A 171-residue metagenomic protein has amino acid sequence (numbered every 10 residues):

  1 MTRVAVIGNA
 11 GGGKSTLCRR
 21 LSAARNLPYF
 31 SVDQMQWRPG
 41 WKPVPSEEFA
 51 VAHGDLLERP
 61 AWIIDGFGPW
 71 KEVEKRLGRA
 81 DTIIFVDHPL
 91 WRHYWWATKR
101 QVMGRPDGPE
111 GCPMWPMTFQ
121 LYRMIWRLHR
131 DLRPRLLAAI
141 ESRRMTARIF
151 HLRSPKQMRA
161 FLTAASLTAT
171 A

Functional and structural regions predicted by a protein language model:
V6: Hydrophobic anchor at the beta1->P-loop junction of P-loop NTPases
A10: The conserved Walker
K14: Conserved lysine of the Walker
L17: Hydrophobic positions on the alpha1 helix immediately C-terminal to the Walker A/P-loop
R20: Active-site signature of alpha/beta-hydrolase-fold catalytic machinery across serine- and Asp/Cys-nucleophile hydrolases
A24, R127-A171: NTP-dependent small-molecule kinase module
P28-I83, H88: Conserved nucleotide-sensing/catalytic segment adjacent to the nucleotide-binding pocket in NTP-handling enzymes
H88-L132, A165: A glycine- and Lys/Arg-enriched "phosphate-lid" helix/loop adjacent to the NTP-binding pocket of small-molecule kinases
